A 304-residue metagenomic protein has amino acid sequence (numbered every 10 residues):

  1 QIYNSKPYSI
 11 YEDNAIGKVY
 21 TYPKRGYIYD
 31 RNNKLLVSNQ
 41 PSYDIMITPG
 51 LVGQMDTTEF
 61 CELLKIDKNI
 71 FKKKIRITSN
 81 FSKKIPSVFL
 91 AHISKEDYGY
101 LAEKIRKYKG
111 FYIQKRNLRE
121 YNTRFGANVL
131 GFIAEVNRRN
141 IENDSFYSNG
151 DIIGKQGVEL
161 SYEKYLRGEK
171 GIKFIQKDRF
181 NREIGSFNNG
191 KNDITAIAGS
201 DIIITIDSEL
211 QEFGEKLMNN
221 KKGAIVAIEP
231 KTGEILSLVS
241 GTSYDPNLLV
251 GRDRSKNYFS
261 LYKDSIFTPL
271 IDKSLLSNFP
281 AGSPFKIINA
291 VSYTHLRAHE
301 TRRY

Functional and structural regions predicted by a protein language model:
Q1-S255, N278: Periplasmic/cell-envelope proteins involved in peptidoglycan metabolism and beta-lactam response
I203, D264-F285: Short active-site loop at a secondary-structure junction that contains or immediately precedes the catalytic residue(s)
I235, P284-Y293: Extended, hydrophobic alpha-helical segments in both membrane/secreted and soluble proteins
S255-S265: Acidic-glycine-rich active-site phosphate/pyrophosphate-binding loop
T294-T301: Conserved small/polar residues in nucleotide/adenosyl-binding loops
